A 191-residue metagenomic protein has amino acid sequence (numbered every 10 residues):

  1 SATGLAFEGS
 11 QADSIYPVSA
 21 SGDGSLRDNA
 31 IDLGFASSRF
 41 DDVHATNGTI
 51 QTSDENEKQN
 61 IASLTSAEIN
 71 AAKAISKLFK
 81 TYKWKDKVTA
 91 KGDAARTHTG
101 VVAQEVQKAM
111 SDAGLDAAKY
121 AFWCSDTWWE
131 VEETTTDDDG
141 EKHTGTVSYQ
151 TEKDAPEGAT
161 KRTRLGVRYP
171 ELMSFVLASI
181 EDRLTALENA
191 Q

Functional and structural regions predicted by a protein language model:
S1-T65: Intrinsic low-complexity, repeat-rich intrinsically disordered segments enriched in small/flexible residues
I50-Q191: Intramolecular chaperone/auto-protease modules of tailspike-like proteins
